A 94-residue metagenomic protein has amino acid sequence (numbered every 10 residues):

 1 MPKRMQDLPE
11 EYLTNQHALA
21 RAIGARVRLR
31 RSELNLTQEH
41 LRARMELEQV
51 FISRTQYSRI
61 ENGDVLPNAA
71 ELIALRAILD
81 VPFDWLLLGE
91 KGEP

Functional and structural regions predicted by a protein language model:
P2-L34: A short, Lys/Arg-rich alpha-helix, primarily the initiator
V27, Q38, R54, A69-L72: Helix-turn-helix DNA-binding elements, focusing on the entry/boundary residues of the two helices that contact DNA
S32, E46-L47, N62-D64, K91: Residue-level detection of the helix-turn-helix DNA-binding "recognition helix"
L34-R59: Short alpha-helical DNA-recognition segment
N62-A77, E93: Short, basic-rich loop-to-helix N-cap that marks the start of a DNA-contacting helix
V81, G89-G92: Short, basic amphipathic alpha-helical segments that act as recognition/interaction helices in nucleic-acid-binding
